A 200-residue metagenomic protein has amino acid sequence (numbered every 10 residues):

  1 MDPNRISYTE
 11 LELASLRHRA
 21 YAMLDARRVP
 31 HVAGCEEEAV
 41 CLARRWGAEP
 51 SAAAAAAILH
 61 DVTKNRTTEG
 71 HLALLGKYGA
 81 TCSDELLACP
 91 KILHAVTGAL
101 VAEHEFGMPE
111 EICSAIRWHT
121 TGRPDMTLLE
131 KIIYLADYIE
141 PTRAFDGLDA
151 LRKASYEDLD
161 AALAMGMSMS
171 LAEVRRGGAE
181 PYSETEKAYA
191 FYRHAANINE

Functional and structural regions predicted by a protein language model:
M1-D25: Generic N-terminal amphipathic, Lys/Arg-enriched alpha-helix
H18-M23, H31, R45-M165: Divalent metal-dependent catalytic cores for phosphoryl transfer on phosphate-bearing substrates
L42: Short alpha-helical functional segments enriched in proximate histidine and acidic residues
G166-L171: C-terminal beta-signal and terminal closure region of outer-membrane beta-barrel proteins
A172-E200: Charged phosphate-binding loop/patch that engages nucleotide di/tri-phosphates or the phosphate backbone of nucleic
